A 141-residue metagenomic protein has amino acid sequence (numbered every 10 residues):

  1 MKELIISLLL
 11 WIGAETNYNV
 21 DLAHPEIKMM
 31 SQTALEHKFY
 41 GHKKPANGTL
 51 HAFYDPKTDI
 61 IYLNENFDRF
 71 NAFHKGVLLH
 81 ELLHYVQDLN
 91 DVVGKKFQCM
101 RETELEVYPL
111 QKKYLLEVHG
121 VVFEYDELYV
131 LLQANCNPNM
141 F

Functional and structural regions predicted by a protein language model:
M1-I61, N71, E117: Auxiliary, metal-adjacent structural segments of Zn-dependent hydrolase domains
L4, L8, H74, L78 (+2 more regions): Stable alpha-helical elements in mature extracytoplasmic
T49, L89-N90, M100-T103: Acidic/His-rich structured neighborhood in mature extracellular/periplasmic domains
Y62-L78: Short pre-active-site segment immediately N-terminal to the catalytic Zn-binding motif
L63-N64, Q87-Q98: Substrate-binding clefts and substrate-entry loops adjacent to catalytic sites of polymer-processing enzymes acting on
R69-N71, L83-V86, K96-F97: Mature extracytoplasmic domains of secretory-pathway proteins
G76-L89: Active-site recognition of the HExxH zinc-binding catalytic motif
F97-L132: Post-HExxH zinc-binding segment in Zn-dependent metallohydrolases
